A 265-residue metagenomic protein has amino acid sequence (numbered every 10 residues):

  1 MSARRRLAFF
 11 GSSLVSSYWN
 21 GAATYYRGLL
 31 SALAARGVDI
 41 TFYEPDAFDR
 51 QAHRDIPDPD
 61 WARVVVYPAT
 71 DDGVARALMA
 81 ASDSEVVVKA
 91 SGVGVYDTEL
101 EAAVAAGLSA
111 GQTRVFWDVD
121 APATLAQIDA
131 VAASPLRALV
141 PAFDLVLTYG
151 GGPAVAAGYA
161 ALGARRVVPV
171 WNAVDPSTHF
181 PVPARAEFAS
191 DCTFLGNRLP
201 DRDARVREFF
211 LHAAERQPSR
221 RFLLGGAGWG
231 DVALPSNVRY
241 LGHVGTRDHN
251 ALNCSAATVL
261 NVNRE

Functional and structural regions predicted by a protein language model:
A3-W19: Nucleotide-activated donor-dependent transferases that construct or modify glycoconjugates
G11, A23-S31, R36, T41-G163 (+1 more regions): Extended catalytic core of nucleotide-activated donor transferases of GT-like folds
S16-N20, V88-G94, N197-P200: The substrate-binding groove and active-site-proximal loops of carbohydrate-active enzymes, especially glycoside
D55-P68, A164-V168, V232-G245: Active-site regions of enzymes building and remodeling cell-envelope glycoconjugates
V87, T258-V259: Hydrophobic acceptor-binding patch used for acceptor engagement in glycosyltransferases
D175-T258, R264: Conserved catalytic-core segment of nucleotide-activated headgroup transferases in glycan assembly
